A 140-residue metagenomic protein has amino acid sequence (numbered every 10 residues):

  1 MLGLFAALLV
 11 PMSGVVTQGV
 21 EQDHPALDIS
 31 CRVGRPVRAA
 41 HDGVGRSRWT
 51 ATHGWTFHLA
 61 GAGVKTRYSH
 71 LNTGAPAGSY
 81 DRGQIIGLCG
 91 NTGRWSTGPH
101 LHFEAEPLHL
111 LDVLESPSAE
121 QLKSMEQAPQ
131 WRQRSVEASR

Functional and structural regions predicted by a protein language model:
M1-L9: Hydrophobic alpha-helical targeting segments used for export or membrane insertion
L8, V15, Q22-S30, R38 (+2 more regions): Acidic, glycine-rich catalytic/binding loops that coordinate metals and/or anionic ligands
L8-A62: Secreted/periplasmic proteins that engage bacterial cell-wall peptidoglycan
V16, Y68, I86: Short alpha-helical segments in extracytoplasmic peptidoglycan/chitin-binding modules and envelope-associated proteins
R35, V64-K65, H109-L110: Short acidic/polar mixed-charge low-complexity motifs
A39-G74, T92-A105: Zn2+-dependent peptidoglycan hydrolase active-site motif and core
G43, G83-I86: Residue-level preference for non-acidic, small/hydrophobic
